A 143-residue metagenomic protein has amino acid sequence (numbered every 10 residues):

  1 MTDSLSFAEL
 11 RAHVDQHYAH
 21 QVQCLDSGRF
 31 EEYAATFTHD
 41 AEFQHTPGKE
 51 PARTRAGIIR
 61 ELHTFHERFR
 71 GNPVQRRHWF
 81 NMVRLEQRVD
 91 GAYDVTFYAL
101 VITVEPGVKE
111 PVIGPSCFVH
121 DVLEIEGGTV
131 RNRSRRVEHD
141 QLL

Functional and structural regions predicted by a protein language model:
M1-A35: Short, low-complexity N-terminal intrinsically disordered segments enriched in polar/charged residues
S4, R68-L143: A beta-strand edge to alpha-helix "cap/lid" segment located at domain peripheries
L10, V14, D26, P51 (+2 more regions): Aromatic-acidic/polar surface patches that form glycan- and anion
D26, T38-H39, I125: Residues at helix-coil transition
F30-Y98: A solvent-exposed, acidic/Ser-Thr-rich amphipathic alpha-helical stretch
